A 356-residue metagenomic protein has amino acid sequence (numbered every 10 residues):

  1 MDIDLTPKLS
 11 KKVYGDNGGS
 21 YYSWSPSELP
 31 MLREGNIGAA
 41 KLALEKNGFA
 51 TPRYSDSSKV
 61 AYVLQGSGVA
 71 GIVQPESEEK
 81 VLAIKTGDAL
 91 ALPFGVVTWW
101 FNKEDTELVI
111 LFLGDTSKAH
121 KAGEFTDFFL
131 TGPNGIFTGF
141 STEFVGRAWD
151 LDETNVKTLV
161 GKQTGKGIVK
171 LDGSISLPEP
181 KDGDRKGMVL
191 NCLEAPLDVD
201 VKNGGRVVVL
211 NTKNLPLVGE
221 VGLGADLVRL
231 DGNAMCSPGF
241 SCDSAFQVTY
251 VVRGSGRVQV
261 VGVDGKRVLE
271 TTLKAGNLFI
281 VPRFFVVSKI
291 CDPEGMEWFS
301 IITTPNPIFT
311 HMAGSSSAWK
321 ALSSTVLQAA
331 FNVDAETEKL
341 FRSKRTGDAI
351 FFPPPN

Functional and structural regions predicted by a protein language model:
M1, G232, A245-N356: C-terminal functional regions that serve as terminal interaction/effector modules
M1-K213, G224, C236-D243, S300-I302 (+2 more regions): An N-terminus-focused feature that recognizes amino-terminal "leader" regions
P196-F240, S244-V268, I280: Eukaryotic modular interaction domains in large regulatory/scaffold proteins
